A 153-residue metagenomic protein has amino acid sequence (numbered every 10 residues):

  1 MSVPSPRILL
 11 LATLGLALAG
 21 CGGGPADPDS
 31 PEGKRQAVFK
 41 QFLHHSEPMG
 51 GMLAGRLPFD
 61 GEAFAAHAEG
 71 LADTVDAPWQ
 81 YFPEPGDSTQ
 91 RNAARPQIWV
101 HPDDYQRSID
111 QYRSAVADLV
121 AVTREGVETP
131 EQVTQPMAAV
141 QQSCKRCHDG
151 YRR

Functional and structural regions predicted by a protein language model:
M1-L10: Bacterial N-terminal signal peptides that target proteins for export
L9, G22-G23: Generic low-polarity alpha-helical segments
A17-G20: C-terminal motif of bacterial Sec signal peptides marking the signal peptidase cleavage site
G24-G61, E69-R153: Sequence context surrounding c-type heme c attachment/ligation sites in exported
